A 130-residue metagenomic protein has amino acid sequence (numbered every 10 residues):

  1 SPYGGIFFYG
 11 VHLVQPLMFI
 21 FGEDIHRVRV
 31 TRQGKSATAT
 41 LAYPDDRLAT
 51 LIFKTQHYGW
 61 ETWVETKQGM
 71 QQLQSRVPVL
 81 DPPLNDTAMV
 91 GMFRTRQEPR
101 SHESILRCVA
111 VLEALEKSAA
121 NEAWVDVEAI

Functional and structural regions predicted by a protein language model:
S1-G59, E103-A110: Rossmann-like dinucleotide-binding domain that binds NAD(P)(H)
L13-V14, P82-T87, L112: A general structural signal for well-ordered alpha-helical segments in protein cores
F21-E23, V28, A88-M89, F93 (+1 more regions): Ligand-binding grooves and catalytic loops that recognize ribose/phosphate and carbohydrate rings, and esterified lipid
V28, L73-S75, A129-I130: NAD(P)-dependent dehydrogenase/reductase Rossmann-like domain
L41, V64, S118: Short aromatic-centered micro-motifs
D45-R47, G69-Q71, A123: Short acidic/polar mixed-charge low-complexity motifs
H57-Q97: Interdomain hinge/lid region at the active-site interface of Rossmann-like NAD(P)-dependent oxidoreductases
M92-I130: C-terminal helix-rich "cap/oligomerization" subdomain common to oxidoreductases
